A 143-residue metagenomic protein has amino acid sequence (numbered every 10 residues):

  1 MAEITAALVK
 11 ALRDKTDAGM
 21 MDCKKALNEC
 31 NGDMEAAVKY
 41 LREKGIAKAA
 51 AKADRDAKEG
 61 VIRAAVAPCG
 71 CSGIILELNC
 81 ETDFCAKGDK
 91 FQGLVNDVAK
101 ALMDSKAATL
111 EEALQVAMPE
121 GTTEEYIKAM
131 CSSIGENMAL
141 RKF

Functional and structural regions predicted by a protein language model:
A2-F143: N-terminal assembly/interaction segments in proteins that build large macromolecular machines
